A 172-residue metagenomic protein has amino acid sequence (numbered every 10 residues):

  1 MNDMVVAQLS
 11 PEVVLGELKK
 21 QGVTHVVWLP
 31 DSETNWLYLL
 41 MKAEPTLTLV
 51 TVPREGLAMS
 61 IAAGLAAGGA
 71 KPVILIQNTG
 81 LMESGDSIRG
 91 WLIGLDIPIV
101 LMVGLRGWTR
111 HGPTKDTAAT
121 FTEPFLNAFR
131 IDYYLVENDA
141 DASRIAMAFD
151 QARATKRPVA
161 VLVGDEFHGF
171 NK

Functional and structural regions predicted by a protein language model:
M1-K172: Thiamine diphosphate
